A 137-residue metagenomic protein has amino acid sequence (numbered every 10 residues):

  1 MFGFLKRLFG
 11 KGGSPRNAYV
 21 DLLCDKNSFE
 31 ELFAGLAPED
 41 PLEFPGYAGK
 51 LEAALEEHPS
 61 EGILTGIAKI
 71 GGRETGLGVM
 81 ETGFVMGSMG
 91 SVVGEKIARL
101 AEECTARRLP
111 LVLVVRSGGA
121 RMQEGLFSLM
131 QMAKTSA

Functional and structural regions predicted by a protein language model:
M1-A137: Terminal-region recognition feature
